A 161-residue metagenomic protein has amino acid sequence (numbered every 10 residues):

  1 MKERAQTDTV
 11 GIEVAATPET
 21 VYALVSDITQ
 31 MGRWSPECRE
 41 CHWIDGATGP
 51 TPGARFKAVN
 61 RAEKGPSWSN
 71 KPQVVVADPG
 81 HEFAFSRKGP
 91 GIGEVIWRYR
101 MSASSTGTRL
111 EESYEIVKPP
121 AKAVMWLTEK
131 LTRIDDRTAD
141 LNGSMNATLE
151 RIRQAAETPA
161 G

Functional and structural regions predicted by a protein language model:
M1-A47, T51-P52, T148: Hydrophobic ligand-binding cavity/cleft-lining segments
T7-T9, S67-K71, G93-W97: Short, surface-exposed coil-to-beta transition loops
P18-E19, T48-P50, V75-G80, R100-R109 (+1 more regions): A short, structured loop/turn motif at beta-sheet edges
T20-V25, M31, F56-A58, V74 (+3 more regions): Hydrophobic pocket/interface hotspot
W43, T148-G161: Short, highly charged C-terminal tails/helix-capping segments
A54-A62, F83-P90: Short beta-strand segments that buttress and anchor functional surface loops
A62-W68, K118-K122: Short, cysteine-centered beta-strand-loop-beta hairpins and adjacent loop/turn segments enriched in charged/polar
G89-G143, I152-Q154: Beta-strand/loop substructures that line and gate deep hydrophobic ligand-binding cavities in soluble
